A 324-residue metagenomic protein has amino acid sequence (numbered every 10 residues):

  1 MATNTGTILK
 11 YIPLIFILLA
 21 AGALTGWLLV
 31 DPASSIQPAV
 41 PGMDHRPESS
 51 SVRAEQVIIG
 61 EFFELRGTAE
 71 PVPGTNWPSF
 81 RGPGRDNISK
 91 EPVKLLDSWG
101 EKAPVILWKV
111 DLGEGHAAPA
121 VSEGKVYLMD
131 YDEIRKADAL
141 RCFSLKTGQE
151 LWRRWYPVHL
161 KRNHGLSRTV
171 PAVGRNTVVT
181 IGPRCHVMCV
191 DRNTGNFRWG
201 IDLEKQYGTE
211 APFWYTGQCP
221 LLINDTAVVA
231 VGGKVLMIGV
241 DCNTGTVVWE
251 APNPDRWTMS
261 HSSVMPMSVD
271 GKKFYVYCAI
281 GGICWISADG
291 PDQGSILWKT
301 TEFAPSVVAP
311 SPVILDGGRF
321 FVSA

Functional and structural regions predicted by a protein language model:
A2-I17, T25-D111, Y127, A139-L160 (+3 more regions): Aromatic (tryptophan-biased) beta-strands that constitute blades/sheets of beta-rich domains
G84-N87, E133-K136, H186, K234-V235 (+1 more regions): Short glycine/acidic-enriched loop and turn motifs that connect beta-strands
L107-A120, R135-A137, R153-A172, G200-L222 (+5 more regions): Extracytoplasmic beta-rich repeat domains
G124, L145-T147, R192, C242 (+1 more regions): Inter-blade boundary loops/turns of WD-repeat beta-propellers
L140-C142, M188-V190, M237-G239, W285-S287: Conserved blade-register residue in beta-propeller folds
K161-F197, I201: Hydrophobic alpha-helical hairpins/lids featuring a short glycine-rich hinge
